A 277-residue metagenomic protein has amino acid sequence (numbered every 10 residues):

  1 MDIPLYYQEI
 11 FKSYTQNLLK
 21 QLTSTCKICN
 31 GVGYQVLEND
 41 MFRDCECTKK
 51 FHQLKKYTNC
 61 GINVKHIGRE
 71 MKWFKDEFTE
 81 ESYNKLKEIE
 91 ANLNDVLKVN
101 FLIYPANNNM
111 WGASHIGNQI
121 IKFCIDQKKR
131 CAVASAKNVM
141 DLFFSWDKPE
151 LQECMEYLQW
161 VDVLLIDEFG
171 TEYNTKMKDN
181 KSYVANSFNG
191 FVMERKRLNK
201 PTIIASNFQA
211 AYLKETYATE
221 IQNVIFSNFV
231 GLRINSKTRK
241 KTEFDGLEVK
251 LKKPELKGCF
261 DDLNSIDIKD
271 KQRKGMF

Functional and structural regions predicted by a protein language model:
M1-N84, K240-F277: A short, basic N-terminal segment
W73-F101: Pre-Walker A (pre-P-loop) alpha-helix and adjacent loop at the N terminus of AAA/AAA+ ATPase modules, a conserved
E80-L86, Y104-W111, I121-V161, Y173 (+1 more regions): Short glycine-rich substrate-engagement loop in P-loop NTPases that contacts/grips substrate
D95-G117: Walker A/P-loop nucleotide-binding motif
K129-R130, W160-V163, L198-I204: Loop/turn-to-beta-strand initiation segments
V139-W146, T171-F277: Replace "adjacent to P-loop NTPase cores in ATP/GTP-dependent enzymes" with "adjacent to NTP-binding cores
D167-F169: Walker B catalytic acidic pair
